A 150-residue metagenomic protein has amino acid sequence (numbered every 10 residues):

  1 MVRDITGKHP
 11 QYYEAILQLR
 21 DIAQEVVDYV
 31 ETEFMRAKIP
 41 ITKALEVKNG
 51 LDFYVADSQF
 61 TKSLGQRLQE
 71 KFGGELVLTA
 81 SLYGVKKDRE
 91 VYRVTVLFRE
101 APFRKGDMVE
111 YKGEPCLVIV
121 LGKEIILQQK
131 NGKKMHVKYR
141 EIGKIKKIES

Functional and structural regions predicted by a protein language model:
M1-P10: Cys/His-rich short segments
T6-G7, T32, R36-A37, E70: Intrinsically disordered, low-complexity, Ser/Thr/Glu/Asp/Lys/Arg-enriched terminal regions and linkers of eukaryotic
H9-Q11, R20, V55, G65-S150: Beta-strand/loop-dominated core regions that host nucleotide or nucleotide-derived cofactor-binding catalytic loops
Y13-A15: Short structural boundary motif marking the start of a folded domain
D21-I39: Short amphipathic alpha-helix segments
E25-Y29, T61-L64, K105-G106: Short, conserved charged micro-motifs
A37-L76: Extended, domain-scale alpha-helical bundle/helix-rich regions
